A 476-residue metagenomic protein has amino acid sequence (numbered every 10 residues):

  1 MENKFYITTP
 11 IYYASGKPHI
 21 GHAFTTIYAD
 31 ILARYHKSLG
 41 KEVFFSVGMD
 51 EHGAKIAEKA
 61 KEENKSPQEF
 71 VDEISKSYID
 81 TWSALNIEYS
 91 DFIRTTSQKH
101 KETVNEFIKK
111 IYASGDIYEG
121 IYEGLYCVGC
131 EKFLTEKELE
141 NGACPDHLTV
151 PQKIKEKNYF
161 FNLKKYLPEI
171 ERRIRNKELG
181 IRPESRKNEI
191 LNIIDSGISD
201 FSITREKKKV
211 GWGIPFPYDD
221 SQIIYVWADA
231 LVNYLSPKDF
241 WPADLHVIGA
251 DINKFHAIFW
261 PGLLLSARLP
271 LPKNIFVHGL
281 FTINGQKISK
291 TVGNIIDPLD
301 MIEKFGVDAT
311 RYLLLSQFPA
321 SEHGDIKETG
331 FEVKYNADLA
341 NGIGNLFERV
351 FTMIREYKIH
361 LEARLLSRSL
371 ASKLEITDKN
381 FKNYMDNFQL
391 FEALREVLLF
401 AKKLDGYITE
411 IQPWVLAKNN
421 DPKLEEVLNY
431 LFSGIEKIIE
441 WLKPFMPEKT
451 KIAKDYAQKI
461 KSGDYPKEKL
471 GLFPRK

Functional and structural regions predicted by a protein language model:
M1-K4, P18, F44, G48 (+5 more regions): Basic, alpha-helical terminal appendages of large translation-related enzymes
E2-V47, R94, K99-T103, I154-E356 (+1 more regions): Structured secondary-structure scaffolds
E2-Y118, V128-E131: N-terminal Rossmann-like or analogous alpha/beta NTP/dinucleotide-binding catalytic cores that position adenine
T103-K110, G342-M353, I376, N380 (+3 more regions): Alpha-helical scaffold segments in carbohydrate-active enzymes
G115-I121, P151-K153: A short alpha-helix-loop-beta-strand transition element characteristic of N-terminal alpha/beta dinucleotide-binding
L125-C130, G279-F281, G330, R364-L365 (+1 more regions): A glycine-rich phosphate-binding loop feature that marks nucleotide/adenosyl-phosphate handling sites
E362-I376: Intrinsic disorder/low-complexity segments
D378-F391: Long, non-coiled-coil amphipathic alpha-helical linker/lever segments that couple catalytic cores to other domains
